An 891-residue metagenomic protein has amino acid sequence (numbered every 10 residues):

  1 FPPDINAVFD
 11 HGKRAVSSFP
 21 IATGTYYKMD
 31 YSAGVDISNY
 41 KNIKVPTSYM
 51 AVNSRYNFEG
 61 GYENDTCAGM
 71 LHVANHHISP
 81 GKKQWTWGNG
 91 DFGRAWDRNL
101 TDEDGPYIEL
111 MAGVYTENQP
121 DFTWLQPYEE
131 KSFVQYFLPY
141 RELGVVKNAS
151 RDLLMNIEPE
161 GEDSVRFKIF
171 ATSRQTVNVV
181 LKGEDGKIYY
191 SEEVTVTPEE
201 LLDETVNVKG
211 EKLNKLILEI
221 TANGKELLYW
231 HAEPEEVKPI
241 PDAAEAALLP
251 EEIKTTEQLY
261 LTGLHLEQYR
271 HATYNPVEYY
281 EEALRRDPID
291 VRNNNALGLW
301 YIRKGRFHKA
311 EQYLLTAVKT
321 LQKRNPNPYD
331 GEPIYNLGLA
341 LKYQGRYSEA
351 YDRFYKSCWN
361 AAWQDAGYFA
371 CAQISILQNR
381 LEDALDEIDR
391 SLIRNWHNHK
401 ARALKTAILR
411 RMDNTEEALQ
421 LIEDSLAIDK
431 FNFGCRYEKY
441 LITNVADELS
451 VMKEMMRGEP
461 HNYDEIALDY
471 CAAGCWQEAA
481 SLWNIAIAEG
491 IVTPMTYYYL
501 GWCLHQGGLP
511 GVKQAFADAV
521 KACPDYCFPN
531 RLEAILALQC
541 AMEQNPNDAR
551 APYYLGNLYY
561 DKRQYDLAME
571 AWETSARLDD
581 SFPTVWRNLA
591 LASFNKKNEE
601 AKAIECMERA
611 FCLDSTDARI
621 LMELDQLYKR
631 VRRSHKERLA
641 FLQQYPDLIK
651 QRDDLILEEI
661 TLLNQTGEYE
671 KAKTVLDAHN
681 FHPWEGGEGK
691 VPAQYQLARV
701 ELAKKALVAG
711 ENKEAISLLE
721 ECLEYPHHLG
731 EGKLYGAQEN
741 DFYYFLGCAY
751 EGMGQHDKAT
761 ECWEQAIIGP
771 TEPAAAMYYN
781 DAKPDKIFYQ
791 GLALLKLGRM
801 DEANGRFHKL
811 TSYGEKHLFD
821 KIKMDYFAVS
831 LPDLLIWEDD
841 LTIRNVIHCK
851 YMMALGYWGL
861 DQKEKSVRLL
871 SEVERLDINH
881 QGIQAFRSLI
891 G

Functional and structural regions predicted by a protein language model:
P2-E130, L138: A contiguous, surface-exposed recognition patch within enzymatic or periplasmic domains that forms
N148-K254, A427, F431-V451, Q506-R531 (+2 more regions): Long, contiguous interaction/recruitment modules in multidomain scaffold/adaptor proteins
L264-H265, L299, L339, Q373 (+13 more regions): Residue-level recognition of tetratricopeptide repeat
P276, A310, A350, A384 (+12 more regions): Single-residue signature of alpha-solenoid repeat helices
N293, N327, P333, G367 (+16 more regions): TPR alpha-solenoid repeat register
